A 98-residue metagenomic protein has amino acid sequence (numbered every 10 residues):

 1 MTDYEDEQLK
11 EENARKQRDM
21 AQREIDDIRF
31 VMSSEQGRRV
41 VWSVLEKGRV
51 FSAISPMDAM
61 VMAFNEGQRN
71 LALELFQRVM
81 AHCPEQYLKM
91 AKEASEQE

Functional and structural regions predicted by a protein language model:
M1-E98: Intrinsic-disorder/low-complexity detector
